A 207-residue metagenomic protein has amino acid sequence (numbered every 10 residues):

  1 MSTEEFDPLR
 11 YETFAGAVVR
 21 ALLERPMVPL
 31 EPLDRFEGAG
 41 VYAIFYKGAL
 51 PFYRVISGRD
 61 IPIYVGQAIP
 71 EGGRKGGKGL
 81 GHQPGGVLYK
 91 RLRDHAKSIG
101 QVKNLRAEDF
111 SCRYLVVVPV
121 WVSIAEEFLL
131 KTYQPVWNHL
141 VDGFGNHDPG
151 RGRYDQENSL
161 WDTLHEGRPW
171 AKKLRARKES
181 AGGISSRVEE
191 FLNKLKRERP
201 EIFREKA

Functional and structural regions predicted by a protein language model:
M1-I63, Q67-A207: Boundary/linker segments flanking structured domains
